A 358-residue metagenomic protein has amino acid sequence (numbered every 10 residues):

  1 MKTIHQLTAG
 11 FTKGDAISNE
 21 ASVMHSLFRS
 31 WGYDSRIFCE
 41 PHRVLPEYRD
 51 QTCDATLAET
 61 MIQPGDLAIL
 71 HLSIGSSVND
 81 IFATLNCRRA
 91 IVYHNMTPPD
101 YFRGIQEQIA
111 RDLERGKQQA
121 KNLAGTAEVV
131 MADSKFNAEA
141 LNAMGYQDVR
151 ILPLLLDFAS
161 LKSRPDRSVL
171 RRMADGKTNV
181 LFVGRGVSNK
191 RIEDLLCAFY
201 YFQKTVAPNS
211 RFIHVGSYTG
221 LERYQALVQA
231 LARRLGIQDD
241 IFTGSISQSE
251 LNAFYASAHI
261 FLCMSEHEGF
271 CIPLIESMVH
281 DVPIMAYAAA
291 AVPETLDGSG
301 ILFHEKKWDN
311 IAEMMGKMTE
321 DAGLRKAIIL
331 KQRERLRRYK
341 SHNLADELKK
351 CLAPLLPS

Functional and structural regions predicted by a protein language model:
E40-R43, R211-A226: Glycosyltransferase donor-sugar binding loop
A110, A124-P165: Donor nucleotide-sugar binding/catalytic pocket of nucleotide-sugar-dependent glycosyltransferases
M131, R171-K190, L196-F199, I213: Conserved donor-binding/catalytic core segment of Leloir-type glycosyltransferases
Q225-S249: Nucleotide-activated donor-binding/catalytic signature segment of Leloir-type glycosyltransferases, i.e., the conserved
A253-A258: Short alpha-helical donor nucleotide-sugar binding micro-motif in glycosyltransferases
E266: Aromatic "clamp/platform" in nucleotide-sugar-dependent glycosyltransferases that forms part of the donor/acceptor
L274, P283-A286: Short hydrophobic beta-strand element within catalytic cores of glycosyltransferases and related nucleotide-activated
I301-W308, K317-A322: Conserved acidic donor-binding segment of nucleotide-sugar-dependent glycosyltransferases
